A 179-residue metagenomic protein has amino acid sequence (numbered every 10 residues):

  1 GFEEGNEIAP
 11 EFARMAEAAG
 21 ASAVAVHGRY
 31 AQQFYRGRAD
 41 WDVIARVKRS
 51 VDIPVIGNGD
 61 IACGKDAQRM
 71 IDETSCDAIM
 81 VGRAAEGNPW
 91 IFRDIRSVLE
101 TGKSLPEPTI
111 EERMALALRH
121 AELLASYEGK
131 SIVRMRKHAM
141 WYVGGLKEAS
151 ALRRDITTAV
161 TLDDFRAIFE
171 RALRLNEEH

Functional and structural regions predicted by a protein language model:
G1-G5, Y30-G37: Short, small-residue-enriched loops and turns at beta-alpha junctions that line or gate enzyme active sites
N6-A23, Y35, D42, R46-G57 (+1 more regions): Alpha/beta catalytic cores of nucleotide-metabolism and tRNA/nucleoside-modifying enzymes
A25-R29: Short beta-strands and strand-loop turn motifs
